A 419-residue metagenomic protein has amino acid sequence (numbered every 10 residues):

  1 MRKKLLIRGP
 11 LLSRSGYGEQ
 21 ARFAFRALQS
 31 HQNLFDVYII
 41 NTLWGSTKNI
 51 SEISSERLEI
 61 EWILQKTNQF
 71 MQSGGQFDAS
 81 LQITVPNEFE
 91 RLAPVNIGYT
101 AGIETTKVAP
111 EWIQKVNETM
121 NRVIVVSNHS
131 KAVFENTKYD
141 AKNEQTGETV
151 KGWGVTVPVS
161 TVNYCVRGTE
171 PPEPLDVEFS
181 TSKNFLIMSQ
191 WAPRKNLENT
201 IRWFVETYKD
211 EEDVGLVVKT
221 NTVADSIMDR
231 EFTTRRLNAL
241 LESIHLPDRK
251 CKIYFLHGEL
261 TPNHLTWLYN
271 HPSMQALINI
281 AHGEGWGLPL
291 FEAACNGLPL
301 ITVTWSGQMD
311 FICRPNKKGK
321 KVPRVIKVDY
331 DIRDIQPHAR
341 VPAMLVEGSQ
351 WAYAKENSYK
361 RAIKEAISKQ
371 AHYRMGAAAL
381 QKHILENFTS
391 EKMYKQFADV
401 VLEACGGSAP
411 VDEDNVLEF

Functional and structural regions predicted by a protein language model:
M1-Q76, G215, K395, F419: N-terminal pre-catalytic "stem/leader" segment of glycosyltransferase-like enzymes
L6, T47-V133: Extended catalytic core of nucleotide-activated donor transferases of GT-like folds
L6, V177-K195, I201-F204, L216-V218: Conserved donor-binding/catalytic core segment of Leloir-type glycosyltransferases
N121-P171: Donor nucleotide-sugar binding/catalytic pocket of nucleotide-sugar-dependent glycosyltransferases
I227-L268, Q275: Nucleotide-activated donor-binding/catalytic signature segment of Leloir-type glycosyltransferases, i.e., the conserved
H282: Aromatic "clamp/platform" in nucleotide-sugar-dependent glycosyltransferases that forms part of the donor/acceptor
M309-E365: Change "using UDP/GDP/dTDP sugars" to "using nucleotide sugars
Q350-S358, S368-D399: A charged, aromatic-enriched C-terminal amphipathic alpha-helix characteristic of glycosyltransferases across folds
